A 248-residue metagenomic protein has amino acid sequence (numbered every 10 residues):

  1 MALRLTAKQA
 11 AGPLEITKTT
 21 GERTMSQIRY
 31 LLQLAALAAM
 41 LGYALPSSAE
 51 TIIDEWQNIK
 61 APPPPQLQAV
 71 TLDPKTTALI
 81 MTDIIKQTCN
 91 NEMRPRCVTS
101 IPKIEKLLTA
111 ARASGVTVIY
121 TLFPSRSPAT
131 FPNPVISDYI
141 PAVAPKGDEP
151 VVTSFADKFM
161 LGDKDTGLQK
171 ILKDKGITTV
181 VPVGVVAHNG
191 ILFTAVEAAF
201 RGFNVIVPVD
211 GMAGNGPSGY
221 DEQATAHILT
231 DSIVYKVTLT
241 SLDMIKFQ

Functional and structural regions predicted by a protein language model:
K8-T24: Short, Lys/Arg-enriched N-terminal segments with co-localized hydrophobic residues within the first ~10-30 amino acids
T24-L34: Bacterial N-terminal signal peptides that target proteins for export
A36-L37, S47: Cleavable N-terminal signal peptides
A49-A78, K106-T109, F131-Q248: Active-site-adjacent betaalpha module
I80-N91: Acidic/histidine-rich, surface-exposed loop or edge segments in extracytoplasmic proteins
E92-A113: …and closely analogous acidic/polar surface helices at protein-protein or active-site interfaces in A-domain-like
L108-S127: Von Willebrand factor
